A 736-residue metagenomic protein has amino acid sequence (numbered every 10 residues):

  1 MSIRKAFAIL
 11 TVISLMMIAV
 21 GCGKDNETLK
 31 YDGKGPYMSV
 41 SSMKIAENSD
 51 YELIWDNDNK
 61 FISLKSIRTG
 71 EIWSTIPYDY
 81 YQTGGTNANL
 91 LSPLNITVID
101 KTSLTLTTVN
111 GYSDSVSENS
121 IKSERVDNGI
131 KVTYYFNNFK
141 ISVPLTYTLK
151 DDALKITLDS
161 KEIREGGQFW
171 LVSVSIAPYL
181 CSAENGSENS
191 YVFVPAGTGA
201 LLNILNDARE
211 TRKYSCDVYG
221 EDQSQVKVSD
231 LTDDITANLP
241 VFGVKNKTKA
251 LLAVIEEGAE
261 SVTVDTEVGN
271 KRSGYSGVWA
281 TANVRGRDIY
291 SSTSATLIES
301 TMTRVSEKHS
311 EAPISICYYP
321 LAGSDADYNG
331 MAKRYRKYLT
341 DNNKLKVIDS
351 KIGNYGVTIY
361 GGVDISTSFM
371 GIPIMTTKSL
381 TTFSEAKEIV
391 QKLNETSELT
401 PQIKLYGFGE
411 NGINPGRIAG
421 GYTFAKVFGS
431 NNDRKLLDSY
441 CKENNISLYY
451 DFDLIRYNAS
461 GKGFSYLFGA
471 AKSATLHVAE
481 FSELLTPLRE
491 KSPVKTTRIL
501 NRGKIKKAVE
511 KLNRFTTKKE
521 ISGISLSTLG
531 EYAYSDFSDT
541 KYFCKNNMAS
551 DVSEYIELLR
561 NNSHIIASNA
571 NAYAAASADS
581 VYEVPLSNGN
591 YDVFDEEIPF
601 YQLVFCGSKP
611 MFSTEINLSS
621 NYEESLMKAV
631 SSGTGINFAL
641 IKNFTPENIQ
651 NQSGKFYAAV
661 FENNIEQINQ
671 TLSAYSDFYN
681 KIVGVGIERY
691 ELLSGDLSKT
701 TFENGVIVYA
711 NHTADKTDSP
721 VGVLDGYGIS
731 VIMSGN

Functional and structural regions predicted by a protein language model:
M1-S2: N-terminal secretory signal peptides that target proteins for export/translocation
K5-G23: Sec-dependent N-terminal signal peptides of Gram-positive bacterial secreted proteins and lipoproteins
C22-I348, N617, N621: N-terminal accessory beta-strand-rich subdomains and adjacent acidic, glycine-rich linkers that precede catalytic cores
N48, N57-I67, V244-N283, R287 (+4 more regions): Active-site-proximal substrate-binding groove within the catalytic cores of carbohydrate-active enzymes
I176, I403-L405, Y450, L526-T528 (+1 more regions): Conserved beta-strand positions
C317-G362, S366-T400, S653-V685, R689-L692: Terminal accessory/anchoring regions of large secretory-pathway or extracellular enzymes
K344, T396-Q402, E443-S447, K519-S522 (+1 more regions): Loop/turn elements at helix/coil->beta-strand transitions in domains of secreted/extracellular proteins
K351-S439, E443-K504: Aromatic-lined carbohydrate-binding/catalytic grooves of carbohydrate-active enzymes
